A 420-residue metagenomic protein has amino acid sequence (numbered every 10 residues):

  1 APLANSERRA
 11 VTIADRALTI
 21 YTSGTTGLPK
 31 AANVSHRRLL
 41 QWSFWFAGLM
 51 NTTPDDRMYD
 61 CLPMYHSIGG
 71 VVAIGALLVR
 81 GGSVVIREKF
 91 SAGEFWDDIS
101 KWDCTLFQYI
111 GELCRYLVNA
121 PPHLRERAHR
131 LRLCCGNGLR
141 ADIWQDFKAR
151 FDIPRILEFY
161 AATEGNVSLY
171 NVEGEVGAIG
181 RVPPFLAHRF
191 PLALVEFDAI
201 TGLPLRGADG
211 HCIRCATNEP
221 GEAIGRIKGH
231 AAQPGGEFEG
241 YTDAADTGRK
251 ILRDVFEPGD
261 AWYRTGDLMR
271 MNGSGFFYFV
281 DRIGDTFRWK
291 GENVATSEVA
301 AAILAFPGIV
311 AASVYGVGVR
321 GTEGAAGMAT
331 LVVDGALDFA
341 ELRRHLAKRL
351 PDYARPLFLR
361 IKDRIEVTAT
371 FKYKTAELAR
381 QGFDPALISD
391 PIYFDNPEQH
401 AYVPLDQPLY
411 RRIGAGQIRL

Functional and structural regions predicted by a protein language model:
P2-Y21, L28, N51-R57: Conserved pre-ATP/AMP-binding loop-to-beta segment of ANL
R16, T22-T25, M58, M64 (+6 more regions): Conserved S/T- and glycine-rich ATP-binding loop of Class I adenylate-forming
A17-Q41: Conserved AMP-binding A3 loop
L40-R57, Y65-T105, A120: Conserved AMP-binding/adenylation subdomain of ANL enzymes
V79, K101-I110, V118-I200, C212 (+2 more regions): Gly/Ser/Thr-rich phosphate-binding loop
F107, A161, G225-A354, D363-A369 (+1 more regions): AMP-binding/adenylate-forming catalytic core of the ANL superfamily
A193-E237, G335-F339, K374: Conserved beta-loop-beta connector loops within the AMP-binding
L350-Y373, P391-Q417: AMP-binding/adenylate-forming catalytic domain of the ANL superfamily
